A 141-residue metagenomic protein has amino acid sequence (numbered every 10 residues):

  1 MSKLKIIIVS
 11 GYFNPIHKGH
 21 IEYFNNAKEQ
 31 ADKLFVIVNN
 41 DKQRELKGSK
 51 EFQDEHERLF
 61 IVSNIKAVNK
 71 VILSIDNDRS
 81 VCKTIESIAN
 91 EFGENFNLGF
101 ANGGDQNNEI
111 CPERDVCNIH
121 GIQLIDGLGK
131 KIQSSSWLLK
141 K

Functional and structural regions predicted by a protein language model:
M1-K141: Nucleotidyltransferase catalytic core that binds NTPs
